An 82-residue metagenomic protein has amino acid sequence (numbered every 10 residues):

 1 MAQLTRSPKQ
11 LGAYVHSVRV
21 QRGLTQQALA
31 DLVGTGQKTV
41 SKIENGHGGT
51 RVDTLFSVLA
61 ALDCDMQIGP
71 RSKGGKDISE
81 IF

Functional and structural regions predicted by a protein language model:
M1-Q21: A short, Lys/Arg-rich alpha-helix, primarily the initiator
Y14, T25, R51-T54: Residues that mark the N-terminal boundary/hinge immediately upstream of a DNA-recognition element
V20, D31, A60: Short polybasic/polar patches that bind polyanions
G23-S41: Short alpha-helical DNA-recognition segment
D53-I68: DNA major-groove recognition helix of helix-turn-helix/homeodomain DNA-binding modules
Q67-F82: Short, charged recognition helix plus adjacent turn of helix-turn-helix-like nucleic-acid-binding domains
